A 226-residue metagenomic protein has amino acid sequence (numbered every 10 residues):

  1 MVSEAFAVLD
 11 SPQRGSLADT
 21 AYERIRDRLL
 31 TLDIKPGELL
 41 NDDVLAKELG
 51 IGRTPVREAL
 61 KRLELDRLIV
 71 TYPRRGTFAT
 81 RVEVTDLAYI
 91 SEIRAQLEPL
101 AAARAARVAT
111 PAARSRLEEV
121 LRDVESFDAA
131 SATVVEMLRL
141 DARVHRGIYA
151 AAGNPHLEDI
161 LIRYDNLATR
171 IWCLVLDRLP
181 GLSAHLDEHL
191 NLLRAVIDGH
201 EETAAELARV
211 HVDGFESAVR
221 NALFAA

Functional and structural regions predicted by a protein language model:
M1-R107, A112, R220-A226: Short linear motifs at protein or domain termini
L29, A59-L63, G76, D86 (+6 more regions): A generic structural signal for ordered secondary structure
R74, L97, E119, A184-D187: Alpha-helix N-cap/N′ positions at the starts of helices
E83, S91, L161, W172 (+3 more regions): Short, flexible helix/strand-to-coil boundary loops that buttress conserved ligand/catalytic motifs in alpha/beta
A88-A95, I197, A205, R209: Short amphipathic alpha-helical segments with heptad-repeat character
P111-L174, L186-A195, T203-G214: Conserved amphipathic alpha-helical segments that form helical-bundle/coiled-coil interaction surfaces
R178-G181: Solvent-exposed loop and edge beta-strand segments that line ligand/cofactor-binding and catalytic clefts
